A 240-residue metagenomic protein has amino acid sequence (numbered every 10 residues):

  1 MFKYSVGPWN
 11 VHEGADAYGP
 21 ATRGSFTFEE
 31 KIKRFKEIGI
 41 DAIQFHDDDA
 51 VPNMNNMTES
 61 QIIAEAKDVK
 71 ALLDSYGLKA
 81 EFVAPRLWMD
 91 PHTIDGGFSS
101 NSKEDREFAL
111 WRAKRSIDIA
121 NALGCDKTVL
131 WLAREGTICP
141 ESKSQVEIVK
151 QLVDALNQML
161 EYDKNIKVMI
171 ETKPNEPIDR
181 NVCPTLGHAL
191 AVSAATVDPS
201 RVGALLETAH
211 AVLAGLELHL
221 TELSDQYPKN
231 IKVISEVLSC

Functional and structural regions predicted by a protein language model:
M1-K127, P199-G203: N-terminal pre-domain/capping segments
V6, C139-C240: Acidic/histidine-rich catalytic cores of soluble enzymes
N10-H12, D47-D49, A84-M89, L132-G136 (+2 more regions): Active-site-proximal loop/turn and secondary-structure-junction residues that shape catalytic pockets, frequently
T27, V129, V182-T185: A diffuse structural propensity rather than consistent per-protein peaks
I43-Q44, E81, T128, V168 (+2 more regions): Hydrophobic residues within beta-strands of alpha/beta enzymes
T93-E104, G136-K143, E176: Short coil/turn segments at secondary-structure junctions
A109-A113, I119-Q151, L160: Long, hydrophobic, well-ordered secondary-structure blocks that form the structural core and pocket-lining surfaces
